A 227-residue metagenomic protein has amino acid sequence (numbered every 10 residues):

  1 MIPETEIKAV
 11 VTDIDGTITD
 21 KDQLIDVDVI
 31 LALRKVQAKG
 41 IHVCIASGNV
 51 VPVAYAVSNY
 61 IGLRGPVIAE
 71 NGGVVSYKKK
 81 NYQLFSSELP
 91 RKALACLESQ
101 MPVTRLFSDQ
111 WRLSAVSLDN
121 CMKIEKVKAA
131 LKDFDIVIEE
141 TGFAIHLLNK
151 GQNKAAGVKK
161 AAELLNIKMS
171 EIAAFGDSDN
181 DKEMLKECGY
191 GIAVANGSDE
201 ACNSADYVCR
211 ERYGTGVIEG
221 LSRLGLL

Functional and structural regions predicted by a protein language model:
M1-T12, I167, E171: Non-catalytic pre-domain segments flanking phosphatase-related domains
T5, K21-Q110: Active-site phosphate-binding/coordination module
E6-Q23, L185: Asp-based phosphoryl-transfer active-site loop
V10, V36, V67-I68, G191-A193 (+1 more regions): Short, well-ordered beta-strand core segments
A54-S58, V127, A201, V217: Hydrophobic packing residues within well-ordered alpha-helices of enzyme cores
L94-C188, I192, N196, E200-S204: Conserved acidic, metal-coordinating active-site core of Asp-based, Mg2+-dependent phosphoryl-transfer enzymes
E187, A195-L227: Asp-based, Mg2+/Mn2+-dependent phosphohydrolase catalytic module
